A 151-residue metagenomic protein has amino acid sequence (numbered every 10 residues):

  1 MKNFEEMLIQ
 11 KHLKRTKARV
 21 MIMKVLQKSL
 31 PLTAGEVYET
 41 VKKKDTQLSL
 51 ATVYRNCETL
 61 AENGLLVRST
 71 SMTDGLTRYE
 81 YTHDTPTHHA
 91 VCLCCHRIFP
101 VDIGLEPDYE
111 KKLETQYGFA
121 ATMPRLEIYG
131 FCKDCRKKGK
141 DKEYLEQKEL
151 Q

Functional and structural regions predicted by a protein language model:
M1-H12: Short, Lys/Arg-enriched N-terminal segment that forms or immediately precedes the first helix of a structured domain
L13, L26-S29, K43-K44: Short helix-capping/hinge SLiMs at alpha-helix to coil transitions
R15-K17, K28-E36: Short capping segments at the starts of secondary-structure elements
V20-V25: Pre-recognition alpha-helix immediately N-terminal to the DNA-recognition helix within helix-turn-helix or winged-helix
E36-K42, V53: A short acidic, leucine-rich amphipathic alpha-helix
V53-G64: Basic amphipathic alpha-helical segments that dock to polyanions
N63-Q151: Non-DNA-binding regulatory cores of transcription-related proteins, predominantly C-terminal effector-binding
